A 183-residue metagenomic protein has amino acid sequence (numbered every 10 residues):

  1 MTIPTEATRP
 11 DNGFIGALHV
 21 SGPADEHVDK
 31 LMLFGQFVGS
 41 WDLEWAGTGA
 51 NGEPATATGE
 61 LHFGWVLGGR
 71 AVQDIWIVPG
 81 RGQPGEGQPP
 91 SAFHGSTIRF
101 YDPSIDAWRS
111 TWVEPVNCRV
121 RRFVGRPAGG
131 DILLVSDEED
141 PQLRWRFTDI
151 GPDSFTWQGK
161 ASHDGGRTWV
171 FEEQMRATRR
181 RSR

Functional and structural regions predicted by a protein language model:
M1-P54, H62, V66, R181-R183: Amphipathic/hydrophobic helical signal segments and adjacent flexible N-terminal regions that mediate secretion
W41, E53-A55, P89-S91, W108 (+1 more regions): Tryptophan-centered short beta-strand motifs
A55-F93: N-terminal glycine/threonine-rich, aromatic-flanked beta-hairpin/loop signature
T56-E60, S91-S96, C118-R122, D140-R144 (+2 more regions): Short, surface-exposed coil-to-beta transition loops
L67-G68, G151-D153: Residue-level recognition of beta-strand termini and adjacent short loop/turns
V78-V120: Helix-adjacent hinge/juxtasegments
R126-L143: Acidic, glycine-rich flexible loop segments
K160-S162: Conserved Ser/Thr-centered positions that define the repeating blades of beta-propeller domains
